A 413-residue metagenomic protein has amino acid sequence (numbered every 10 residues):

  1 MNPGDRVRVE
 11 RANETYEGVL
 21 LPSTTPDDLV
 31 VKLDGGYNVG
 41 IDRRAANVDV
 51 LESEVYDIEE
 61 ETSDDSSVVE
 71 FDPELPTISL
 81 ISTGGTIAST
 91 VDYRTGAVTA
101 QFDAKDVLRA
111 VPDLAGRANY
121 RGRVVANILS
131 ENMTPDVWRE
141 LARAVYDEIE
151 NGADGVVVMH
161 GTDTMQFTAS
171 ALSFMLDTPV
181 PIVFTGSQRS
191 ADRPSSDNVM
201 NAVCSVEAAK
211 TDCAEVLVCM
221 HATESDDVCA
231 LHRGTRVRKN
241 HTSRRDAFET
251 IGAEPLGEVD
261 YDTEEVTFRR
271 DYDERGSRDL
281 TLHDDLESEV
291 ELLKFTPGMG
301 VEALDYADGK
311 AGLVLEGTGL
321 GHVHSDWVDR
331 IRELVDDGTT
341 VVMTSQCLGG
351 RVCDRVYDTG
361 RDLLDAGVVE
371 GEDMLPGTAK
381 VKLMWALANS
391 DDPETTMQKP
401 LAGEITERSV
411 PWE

Functional and structural regions predicted by a protein language model:
M1-P73: Conserved RNA-binding domains used in RNP assembly and mRNA/RNA metabolism
R8, N47-E148, D329: ATP/NTP phosphate-donor binding region
N38-G40, T185-Y261: Internal gly/pro-rich beta-alpha loop/helix module that stabilizes soluble enzyme cofactors or their anionic handles
I81, D103, R109-L114, A230-G312 (+1 more regions): Accessory alpha-helical/coil subdomains and C-terminal extensions that flank or cap enzyme catalytic cores
I81-T83, V158-H160, V183-G186, L217-A222 (+3 more regions): Short beta-strand segments
V158-V180, D326-I331, T359: Short Gly/Thr/Asp-enriched flexible loops that form oxyanion-binding sites at enzyme active sites
G298-G349: Internal helical hairpin/lid segments
R355, T359-E413: C-terminal functional extensions of proteins
